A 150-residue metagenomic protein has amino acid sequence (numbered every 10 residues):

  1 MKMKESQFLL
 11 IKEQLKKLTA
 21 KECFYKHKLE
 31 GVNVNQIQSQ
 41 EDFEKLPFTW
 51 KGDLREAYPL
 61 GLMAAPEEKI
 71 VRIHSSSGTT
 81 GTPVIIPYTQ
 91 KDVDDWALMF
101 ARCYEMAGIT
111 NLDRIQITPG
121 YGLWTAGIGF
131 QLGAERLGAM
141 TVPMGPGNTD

Functional and structural regions predicted by a protein language model:
M1-S75, T80-L98, R102-M106, T110-L112: Nucleotide 5′-phosphate-binding alpha/beta core
F24, T125, G129, D150: Short alpha-helical
I70, V93, G120-L123, G147: Short glycine-enriched loops at secondary-structure junctions
Y88, T118-P119, M144: Small/polar loops that bind or transfer phosphate-bearing groups
Y88-Q90, R136-T141: Glycine-rich phosphate-binding "P-loop"
E105-G133, L137-A139: Conserved AMP-binding loop of ANL adenylate-forming enzymes
T141-D150: ATP-dependent adenylate-forming carboxylate-activation enzymes
